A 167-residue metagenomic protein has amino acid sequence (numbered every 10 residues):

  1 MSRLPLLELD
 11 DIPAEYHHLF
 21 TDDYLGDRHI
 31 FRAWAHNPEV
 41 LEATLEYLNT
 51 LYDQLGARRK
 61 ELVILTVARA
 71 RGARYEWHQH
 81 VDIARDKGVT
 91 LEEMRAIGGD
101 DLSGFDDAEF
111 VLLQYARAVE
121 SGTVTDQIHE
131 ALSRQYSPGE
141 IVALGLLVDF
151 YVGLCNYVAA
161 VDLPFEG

Functional and structural regions predicted by a protein language model:
M1-G167: Hydrophobic alpha-helical segments
